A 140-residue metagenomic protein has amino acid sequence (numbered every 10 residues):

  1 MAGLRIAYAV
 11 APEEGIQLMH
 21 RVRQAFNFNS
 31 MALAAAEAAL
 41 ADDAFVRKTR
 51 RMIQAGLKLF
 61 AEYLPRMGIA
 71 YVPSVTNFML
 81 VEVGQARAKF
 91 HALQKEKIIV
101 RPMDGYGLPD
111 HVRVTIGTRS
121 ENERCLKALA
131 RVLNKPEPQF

Functional and structural regions predicted by a protein language model:
M1-P65, I69-A70: PLP-dependent aminotransferase class I/II
G3, V75, G107-D110: Short acidic/glycine-enriched loop/turn segments that link adjacent beta-strands
Y8-V10, F90-H91, R119-S120: Short, hinge-like loop/turn segments at secondary-structure boundaries
V10, L80-E82, T115-G117: Short hydrophobic/aromatic beta-strand micro-patches that form the beta-sheet surface supporting nucleotide- or nucleic
M19, K89-A92, C125: Hydrophobic side chains in well-ordered alpha-helices
I53-Q54, K58-E96, V112: Conserved PLP-binding catalytic core of the aspartate aminotransferase-like
K95-E96, R101, G105-F140: PLP-dependent enzyme catalytic core of the Aspartate aminotransferase-like
